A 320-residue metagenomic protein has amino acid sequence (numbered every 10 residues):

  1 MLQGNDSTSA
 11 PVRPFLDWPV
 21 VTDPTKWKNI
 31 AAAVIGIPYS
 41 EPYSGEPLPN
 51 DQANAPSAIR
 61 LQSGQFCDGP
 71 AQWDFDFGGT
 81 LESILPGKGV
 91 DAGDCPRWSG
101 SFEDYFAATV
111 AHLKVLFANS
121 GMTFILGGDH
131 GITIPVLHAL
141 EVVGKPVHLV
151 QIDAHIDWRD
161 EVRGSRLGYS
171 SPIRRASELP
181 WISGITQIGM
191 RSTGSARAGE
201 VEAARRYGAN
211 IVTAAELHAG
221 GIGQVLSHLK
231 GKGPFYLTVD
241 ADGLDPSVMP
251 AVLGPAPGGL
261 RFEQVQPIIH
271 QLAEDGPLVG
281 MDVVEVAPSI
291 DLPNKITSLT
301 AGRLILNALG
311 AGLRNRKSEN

Functional and structural regions predicted by a protein language model:
L2-N320: Conserved alpha-helical scaffold segments that buttress catalytic/binding sites
